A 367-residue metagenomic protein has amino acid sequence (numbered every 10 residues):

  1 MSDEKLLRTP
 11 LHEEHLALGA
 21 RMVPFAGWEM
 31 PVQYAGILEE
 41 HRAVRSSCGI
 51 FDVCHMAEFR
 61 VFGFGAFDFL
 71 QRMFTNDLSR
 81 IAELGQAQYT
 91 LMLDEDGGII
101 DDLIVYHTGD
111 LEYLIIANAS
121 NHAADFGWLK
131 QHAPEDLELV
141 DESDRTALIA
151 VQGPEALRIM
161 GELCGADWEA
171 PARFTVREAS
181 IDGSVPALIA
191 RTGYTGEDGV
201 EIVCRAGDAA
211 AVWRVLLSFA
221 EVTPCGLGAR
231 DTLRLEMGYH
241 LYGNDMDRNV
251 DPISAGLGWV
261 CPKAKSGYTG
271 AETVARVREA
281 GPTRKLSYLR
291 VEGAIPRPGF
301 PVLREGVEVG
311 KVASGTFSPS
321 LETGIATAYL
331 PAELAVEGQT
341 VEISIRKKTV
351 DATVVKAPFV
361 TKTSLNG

Functional and structural regions predicted by a protein language model:
M1-A26, P31-V32, T108-G367: Conserved, structured C-terminal
M1-L93, G98-I100, G228: Acidic, proline/glycine-enriched N-terminal capping motif
I37-S46, M92-D102, A133-E135, I181-I189 (+1 more regions): Short amphipathic beta-strand starts and helix->beta connectors
M56-F64, Y106-D110, L257: N-terminal glycine-rich flavin-associated loop
